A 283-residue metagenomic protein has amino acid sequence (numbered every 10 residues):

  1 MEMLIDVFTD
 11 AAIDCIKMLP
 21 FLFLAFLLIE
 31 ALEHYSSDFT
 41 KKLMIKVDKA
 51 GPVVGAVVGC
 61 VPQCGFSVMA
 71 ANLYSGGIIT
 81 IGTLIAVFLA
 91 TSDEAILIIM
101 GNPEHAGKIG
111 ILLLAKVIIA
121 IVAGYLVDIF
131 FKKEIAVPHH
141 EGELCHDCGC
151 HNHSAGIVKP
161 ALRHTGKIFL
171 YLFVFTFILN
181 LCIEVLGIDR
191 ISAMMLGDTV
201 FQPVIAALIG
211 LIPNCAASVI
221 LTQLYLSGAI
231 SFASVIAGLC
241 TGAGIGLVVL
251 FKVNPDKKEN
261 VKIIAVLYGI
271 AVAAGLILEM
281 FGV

Functional and structural regions predicted by a protein language model:
M1-A31, D38, I111-P203, I264-V283: Selected transmembrane alpha-helices and immediately adjacent juxtamembrane segments of polytopic inner-membrane
A25-I29, K41, G51, S67 (+1 more regions): Short amphipathic alpha-helical segments
S36, V249-G269: Interfacial loop-to-transmembrane junctions
F39-P62, F66: Active-site-flanking structural segment that lines cofactor/substrate pockets
I45-K46, T83-F88, V261-L267: Cytoplasmic-side transmembrane-helix entry/capping segments in multi-pass membrane proteins
V58-G110, I183-N254: Membrane-interfacial helix-loop connectors
